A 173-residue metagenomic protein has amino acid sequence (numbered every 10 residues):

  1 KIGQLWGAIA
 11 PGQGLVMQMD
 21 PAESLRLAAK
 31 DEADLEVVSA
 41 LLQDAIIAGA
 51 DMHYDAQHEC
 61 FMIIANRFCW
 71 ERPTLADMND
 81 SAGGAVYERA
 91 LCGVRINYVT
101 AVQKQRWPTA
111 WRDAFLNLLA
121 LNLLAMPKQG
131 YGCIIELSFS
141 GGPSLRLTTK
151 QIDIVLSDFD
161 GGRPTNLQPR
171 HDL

Functional and structural regions predicted by a protein language model:
I2-A8: Extreme N-terminal basic, low-complexity initiation segments that serve as generic localization/processing leaders
W6, G14-D44, M62, R112-A114 (+2 more regions): Eukaryotic intrinsically disordered, low-complexity regulatory linkers and tails enriched in Ser/Thr/Pro
E32-D44, A101-L137, L145, T149 (+1 more regions): Intrinsic, low-complexity N-terminal interaction/targeting segments
D44-Q103: Short, well-structured hydrophobic secondary-structure segments
G49-M62, A125-S140: Short, low-complexity cationic-aromatic patches
C69-A76, G141-T149: Short, surface-exposed beta-strand/loop "edge" segments at domain boundaries and coil↔beta transitions
K150-L173: Flexible glycine-rich active-site/ligand-binding loops centered on an Asp-His dyad
